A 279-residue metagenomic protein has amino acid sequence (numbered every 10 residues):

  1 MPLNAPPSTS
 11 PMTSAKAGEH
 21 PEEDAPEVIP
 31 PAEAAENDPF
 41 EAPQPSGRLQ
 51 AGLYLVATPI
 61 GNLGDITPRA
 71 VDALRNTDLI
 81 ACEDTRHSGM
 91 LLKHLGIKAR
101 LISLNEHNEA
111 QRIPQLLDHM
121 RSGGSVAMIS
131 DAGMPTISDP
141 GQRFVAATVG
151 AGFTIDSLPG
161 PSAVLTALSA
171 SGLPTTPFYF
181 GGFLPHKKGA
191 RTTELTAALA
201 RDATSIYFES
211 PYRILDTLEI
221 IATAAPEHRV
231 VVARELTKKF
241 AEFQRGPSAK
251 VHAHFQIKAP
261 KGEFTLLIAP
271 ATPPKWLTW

Functional and structural regions predicted by a protein language model:
P2-P7, H20-E106: Glycine-rich, flexible N-terminal cofactor/catalytic loop recognition
P2-S8, T13-A42, Q50, S125 (+1 more regions): A contiguous loop/helix-start segment that scaffolds small-molecule binding in enzyme catalytic cores
L74-I80, G152-D156, T204-S205: Short active-site oxyanion
C82-E83, D139, F208: Short beta-strand scaffold positions
R86-S88, G133-M134, A163, R213 (+1 more regions): Alpha-helix capping/helix-boundary segments
I102-N105, I113-S162: Glycine/small-residue-rich loop that forms an oxyanion/phosphate-binding "nest" at active or ligand-binding sites
S103-A110, L184-K188: Conserved helicase motor
R143-R201: Class I SAM-dependent methyltransferase SAM-binding "motif I" and its flanking Rossmann-like core
